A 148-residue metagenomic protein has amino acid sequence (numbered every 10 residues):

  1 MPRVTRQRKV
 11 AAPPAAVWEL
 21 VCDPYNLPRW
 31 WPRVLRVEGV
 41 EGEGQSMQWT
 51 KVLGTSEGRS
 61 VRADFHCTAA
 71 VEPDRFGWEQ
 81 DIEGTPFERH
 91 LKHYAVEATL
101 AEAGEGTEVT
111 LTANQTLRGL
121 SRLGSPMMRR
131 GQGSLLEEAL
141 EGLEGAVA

Functional and structural regions predicted by a protein language model:
M1-G42: Hydrophobic ligand-binding cavity/cleft-lining segments
W18-V21, Q45-T50, F76-E83: Short Pro/Gly-enriched beta-strand edge/turn motifs at strand-loop
P28-R29, G54-E108, N114, G145: Hydrophobic-ligand binding "helix-grip"
R36-V40, A98, R129-G131: Juxtamembrane/interface motifs at transmembrane-helix termini
V37-G54: Generic amphipathic, hydrophobic interface segment in small proteins and small subunits
N114-A148: A conserved amphipathic terminal alpha-helix motif
